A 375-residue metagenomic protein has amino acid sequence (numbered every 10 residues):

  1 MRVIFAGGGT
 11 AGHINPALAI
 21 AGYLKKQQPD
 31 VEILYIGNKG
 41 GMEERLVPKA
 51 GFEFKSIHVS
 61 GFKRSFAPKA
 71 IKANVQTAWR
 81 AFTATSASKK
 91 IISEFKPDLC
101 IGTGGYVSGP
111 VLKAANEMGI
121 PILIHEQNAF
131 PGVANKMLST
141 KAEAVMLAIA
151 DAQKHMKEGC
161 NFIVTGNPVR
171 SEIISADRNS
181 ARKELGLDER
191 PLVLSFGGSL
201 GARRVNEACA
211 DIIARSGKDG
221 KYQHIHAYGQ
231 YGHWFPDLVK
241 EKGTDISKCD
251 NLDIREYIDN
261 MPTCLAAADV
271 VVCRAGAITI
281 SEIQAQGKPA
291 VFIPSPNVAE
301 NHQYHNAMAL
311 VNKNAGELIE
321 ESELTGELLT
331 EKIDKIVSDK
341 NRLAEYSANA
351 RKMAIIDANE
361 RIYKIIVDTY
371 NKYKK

Functional and structural regions predicted by a protein language model:
R2, L34, M42, E53 (+1 more regions): Active-site-proximal region of nucleotide-activated glycan assembly enzymes, centered on histidine/acidic-rich loops
V3-T10, Q27-A78, T83, Q230 (+1 more regions): Conserved nucleotide-sugar phosphate-binding/catalytic loop shared by glycosyltransferases and other
L46, R178-K183, L187-V271, Y304-M308 (+2 more regions): Donor-nucleotide binding loops and adjacent catalytic segments primarily of GT-B fold Leloir glycosyltransferases
A87-C100, V107-L123, K136, T140-K141: Glycosyltransferases and closely related glycan-assembly transferases that use nucleotide-activated donors
P97-L99, P262-S281, K288: Acidic donor-binding loop of glycosyltransferase active sites
E317-E320, L324-N341: C-terminal "capping" alpha-helix adjacent to the active site of nucleotide-linked donor transferases in cell-envelope
R342-I356: A short, well-ordered alpha-helix in the C-terminal region of glycosyltransferases
I356-K375: C-terminal alpha-helical cap of glycosyltransferases
